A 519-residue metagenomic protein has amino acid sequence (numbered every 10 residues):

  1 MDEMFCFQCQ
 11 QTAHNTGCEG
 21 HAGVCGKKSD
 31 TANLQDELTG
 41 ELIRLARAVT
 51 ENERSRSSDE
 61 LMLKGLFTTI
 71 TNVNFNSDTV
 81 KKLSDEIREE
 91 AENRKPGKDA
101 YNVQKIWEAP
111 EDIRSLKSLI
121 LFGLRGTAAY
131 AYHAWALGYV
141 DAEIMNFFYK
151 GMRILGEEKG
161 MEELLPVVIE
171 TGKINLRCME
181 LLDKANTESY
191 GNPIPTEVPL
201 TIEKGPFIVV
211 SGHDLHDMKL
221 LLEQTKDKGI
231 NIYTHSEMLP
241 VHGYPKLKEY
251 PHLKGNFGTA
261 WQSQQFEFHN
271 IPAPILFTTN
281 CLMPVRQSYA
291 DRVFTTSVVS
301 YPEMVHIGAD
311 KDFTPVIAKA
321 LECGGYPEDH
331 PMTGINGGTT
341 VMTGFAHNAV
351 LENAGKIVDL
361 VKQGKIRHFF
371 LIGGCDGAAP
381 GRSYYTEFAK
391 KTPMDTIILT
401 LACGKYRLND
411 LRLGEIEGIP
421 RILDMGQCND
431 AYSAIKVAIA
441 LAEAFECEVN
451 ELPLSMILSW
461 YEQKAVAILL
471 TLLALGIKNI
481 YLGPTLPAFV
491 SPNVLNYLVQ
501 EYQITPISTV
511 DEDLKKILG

Functional and structural regions predicted by a protein language model:
D2-T31, Q35-D36, I43, P166-G519: Anaerobic metallocofactor- and corrinoid-dependent redox/one-carbon enzyme cores, especially those from methanogenesis
T39-S189, P195: Electropositive, gly/pro-rich neighborhoods at or near active sites that engage anionic ligands
